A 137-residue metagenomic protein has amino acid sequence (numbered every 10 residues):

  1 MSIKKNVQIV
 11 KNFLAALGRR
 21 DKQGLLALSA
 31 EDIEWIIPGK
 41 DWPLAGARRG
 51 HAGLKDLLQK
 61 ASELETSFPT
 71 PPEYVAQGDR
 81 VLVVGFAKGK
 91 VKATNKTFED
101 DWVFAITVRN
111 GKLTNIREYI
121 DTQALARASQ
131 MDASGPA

Functional and structural regions predicted by a protein language model:
M1-E31, R127-A137: Short, low-complexity N-terminal intrinsically disordered segments enriched in polar/charged residues
M1-K4, A45, R49-A52, T97: Residues at secondary-structure transition points
S2, L58-A137: A beta-strand edge to alpha-helix "cap/lid" segment located at domain peripheries
Q8-G18, K40-P43, K60-E63, V84-F86: Short, mixed-charge, low-aromatic patches
V10-F13, G24-L26, I33, L54 (+3 more regions): Hydrophobic pocket/interface hotspot
A30-G78: A solvent-exposed, acidic/Ser-Thr-rich amphipathic alpha-helical stretch
